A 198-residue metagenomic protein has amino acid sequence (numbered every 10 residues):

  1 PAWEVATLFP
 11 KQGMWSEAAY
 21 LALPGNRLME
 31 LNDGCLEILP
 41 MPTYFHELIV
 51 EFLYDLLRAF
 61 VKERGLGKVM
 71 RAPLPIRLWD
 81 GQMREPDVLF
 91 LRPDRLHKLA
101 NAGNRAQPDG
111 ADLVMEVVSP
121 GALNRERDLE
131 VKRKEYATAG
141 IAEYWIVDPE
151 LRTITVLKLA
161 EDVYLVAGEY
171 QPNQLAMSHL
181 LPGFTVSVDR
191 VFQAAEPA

Functional and structural regions predicted by a protein language model:
P1-A198: Gly/Pro/Ser/Thr-rich low-complexity, intrinsically disordered segments predominantly at protein N-termini
